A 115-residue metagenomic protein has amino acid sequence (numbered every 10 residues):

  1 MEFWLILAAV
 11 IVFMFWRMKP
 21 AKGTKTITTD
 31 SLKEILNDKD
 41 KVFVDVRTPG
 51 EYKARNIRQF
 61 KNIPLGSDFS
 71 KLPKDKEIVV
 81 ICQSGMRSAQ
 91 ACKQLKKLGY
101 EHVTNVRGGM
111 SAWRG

Functional and structural regions predicted by a protein language model:
M1-V42, V46-K53: Flexible, polar/low-complexity N-terminal or interdomain linker segments that lie immediately upstream of folded
I27, I63, V106: Hydrophobic residues at beta-strand termini and immediately following loops that shape nucleotide-binding pockets
I27, N56-R58, M86, Q90: Residues at secondary-structure transition points
D40, N56, G99: Conserved functional loop/turn residues at catalytic and ligand-binding sites
Y52-R58, S70-K74: Short loop/helix-cap segments at secondary-structure boundaries that form the rim of catalytic
R58-L65: A short alpha/beta connector and helix-capping loop motif
S67-R114: Catalytic cysteine-centered active loop of the rhodanese-like fold, especially the PTP/DSP P-loop
